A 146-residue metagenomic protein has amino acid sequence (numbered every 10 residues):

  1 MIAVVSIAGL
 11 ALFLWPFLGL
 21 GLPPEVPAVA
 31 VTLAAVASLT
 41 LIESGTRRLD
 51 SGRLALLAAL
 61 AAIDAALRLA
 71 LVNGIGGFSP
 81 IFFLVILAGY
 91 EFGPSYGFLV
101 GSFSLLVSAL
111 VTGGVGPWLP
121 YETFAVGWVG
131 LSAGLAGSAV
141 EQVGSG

Functional and structural regions predicted by a protein language model:
M1-I86: Hydrophobic transmembrane alpha-helices
P23-P24, D50, V115, G144-G146: General structural signal for secondary-structure boundaries
A30-I42, V100, Y121-G146: Short helix-perturbing small/polar motifs within transmembrane alpha-helices
A66-I81, S102-A136: Interfacial aromatic-anchored transmembrane helix boundaries in multi-pass membrane proteins
